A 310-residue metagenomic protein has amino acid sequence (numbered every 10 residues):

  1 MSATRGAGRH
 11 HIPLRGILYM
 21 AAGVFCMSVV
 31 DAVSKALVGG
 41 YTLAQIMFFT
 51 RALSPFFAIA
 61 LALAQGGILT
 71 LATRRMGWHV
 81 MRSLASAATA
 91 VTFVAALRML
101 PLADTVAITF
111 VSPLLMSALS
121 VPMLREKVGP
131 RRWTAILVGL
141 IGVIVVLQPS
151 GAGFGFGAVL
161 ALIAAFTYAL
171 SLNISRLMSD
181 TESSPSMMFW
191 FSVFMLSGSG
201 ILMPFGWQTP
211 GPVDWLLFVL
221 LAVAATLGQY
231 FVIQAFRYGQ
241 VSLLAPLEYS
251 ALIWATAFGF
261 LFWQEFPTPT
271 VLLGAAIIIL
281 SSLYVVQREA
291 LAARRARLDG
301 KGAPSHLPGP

Functional and structural regions predicted by a protein language model:
M1-F25, P55-M81, V193, S197-V219 (+2 more regions): Membrane-interface interhelical linkers
S2-A3, I253-P310: C-terminal-most transmembrane helix of multi-pass membrane proteins
F25-V29, V33, V80-A95, L162-L170 (+2 more regions): Hydrophobic alpha-helical transmembrane segments of multi-pass membrane transport proteins, especially secondary
K35, L43-A44, A58, S150-P210 (+2 more regions): Transmembrane alpha-helical segments that form core, pore/gating elements of small-molecule transporters/exporters
L37, I46, A96, L102 (+7 more regions): Hydrophobic/aromatic residues within transmembrane alpha-helices of multi-pass small-molecule transporters
Q45-A52, L84, A95-R125, V241-F258: Specific alpha-helical transmembrane segments that line the substrate/conduction pathway and gating interfaces
V106-V111, M178, E182-F194, Y230-F260: Helix-helix packing/entry segments at the starts of transmembrane helices
T109, R125-V145, G151, G155-A158 (+2 more regions): Loop-to-transmembrane alpha-helix entry segments
